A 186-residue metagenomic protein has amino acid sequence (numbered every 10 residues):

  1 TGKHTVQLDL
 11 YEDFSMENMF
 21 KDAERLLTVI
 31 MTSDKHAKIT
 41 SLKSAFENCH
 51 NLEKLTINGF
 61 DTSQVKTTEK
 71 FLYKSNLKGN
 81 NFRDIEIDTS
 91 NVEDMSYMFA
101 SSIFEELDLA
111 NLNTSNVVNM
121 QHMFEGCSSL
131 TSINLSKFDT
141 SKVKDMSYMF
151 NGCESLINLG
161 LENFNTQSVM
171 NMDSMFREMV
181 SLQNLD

Functional and structural regions predicted by a protein language model:
T1-D186: Negatively charged
